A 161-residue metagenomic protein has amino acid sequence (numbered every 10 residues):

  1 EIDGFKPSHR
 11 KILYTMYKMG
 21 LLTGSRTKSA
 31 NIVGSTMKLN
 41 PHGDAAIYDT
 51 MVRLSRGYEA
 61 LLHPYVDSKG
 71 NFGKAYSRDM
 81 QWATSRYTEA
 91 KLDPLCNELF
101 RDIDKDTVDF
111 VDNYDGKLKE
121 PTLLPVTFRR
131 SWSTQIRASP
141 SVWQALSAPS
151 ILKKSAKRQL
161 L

Functional and structural regions predicted by a protein language model:
E1-L161: Catalytic phosphate-handling regions of large nucleic-acid enzymes and associated NTPases
